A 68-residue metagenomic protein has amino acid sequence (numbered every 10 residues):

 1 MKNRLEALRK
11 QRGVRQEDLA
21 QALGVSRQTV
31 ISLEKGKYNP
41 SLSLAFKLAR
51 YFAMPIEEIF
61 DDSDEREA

Functional and structural regions predicted by a protein language model:
N3-A22: Short basic helix-loop element that most often maps to the first helix and adjoining turn of HTH DNA-binding modules
Q11, F60-A68: Short, charged recognition helix plus adjacent turn of helix-turn-helix-like nucleic-acid-binding domains
D18, T29, E58: Residues in the helix-turn-helix
V25-Y38: Recognition helix of helix-turn-helix/homeodomain-like DNA-binding domains that insert into the DNA major groove
K37-K47, E65-R66: Short, basic-rich loop-to-helix N-cap that marks the start of a DNA-contacting helix
S43-E58: DNA major-groove recognition helix of helix-turn-helix/homeodomain DNA-binding modules
